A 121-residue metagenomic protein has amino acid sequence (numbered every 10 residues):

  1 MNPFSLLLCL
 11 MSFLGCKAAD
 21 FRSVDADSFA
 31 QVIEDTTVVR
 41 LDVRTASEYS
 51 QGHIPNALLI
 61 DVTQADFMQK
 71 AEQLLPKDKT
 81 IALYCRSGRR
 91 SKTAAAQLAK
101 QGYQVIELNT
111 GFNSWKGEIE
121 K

Functional and structural regions predicted by a protein language model:
N2-V32, V38, S47-T80, R89-K121: Rhodanese-like catalytic fold shared by cysteine-dependent sulfurtransferases and DSP/PTP-type phosphatases
R40-D42: Structural scaffold elements adjacent to functional motifs in cytosolic proteins
Y84: Short, surface-exposed ligand- or partner-binding patches at beta-edge/loop junctions that are enriched in aromatics
